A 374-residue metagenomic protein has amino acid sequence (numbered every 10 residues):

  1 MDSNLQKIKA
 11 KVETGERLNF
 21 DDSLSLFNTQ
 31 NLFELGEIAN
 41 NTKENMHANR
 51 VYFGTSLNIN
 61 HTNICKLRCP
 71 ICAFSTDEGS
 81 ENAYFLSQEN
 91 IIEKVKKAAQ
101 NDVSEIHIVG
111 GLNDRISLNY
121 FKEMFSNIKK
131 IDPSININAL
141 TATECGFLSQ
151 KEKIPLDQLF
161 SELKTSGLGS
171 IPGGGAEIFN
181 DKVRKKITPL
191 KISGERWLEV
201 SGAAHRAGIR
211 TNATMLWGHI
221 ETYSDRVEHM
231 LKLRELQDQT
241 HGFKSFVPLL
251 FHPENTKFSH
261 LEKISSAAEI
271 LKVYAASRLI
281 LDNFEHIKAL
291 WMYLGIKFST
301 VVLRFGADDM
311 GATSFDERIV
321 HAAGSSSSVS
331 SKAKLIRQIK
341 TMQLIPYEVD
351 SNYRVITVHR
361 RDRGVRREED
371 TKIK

Functional and structural regions predicted by a protein language model:
M1-F33, I92-E93, A99, Q237-K374: Auxiliary Fe-S-binding modules of radical SAM enzymes
G15, A39, C69, I108 (+5 more regions): Conserved, mostly hydrophobic/aromatic
S23-L26, L57-I59, G110-D114, W217-I220 (+1 more regions): Conserved short loop/turn motifs at secondary-structure junctions
E34-E78, A83-V109, I171: N-terminal pre-triad scaffold of radical SAM enzymes
V51, H61, C65-K66, P70-G79 (+3 more regions): Mobile, glycine- and charge-enriched loop segments and immediately flanking short secondary-structure elements within
V51-L57, I106, I137-T141, I171-G173 (+4 more regions): Hydrophobic faces of well-ordered beta-strands that scaffold small-molecule active sites in alpha/beta enzyme cores
S56-N58, G79, V109-L118, D181 (+2 more regions): Glycine-rich, proline-tolerant flexible connector loops at the mouths of alpha/beta enzymes
E78-T214, H219-E228, K232-E235: Conserved Radical SAM active-site core
